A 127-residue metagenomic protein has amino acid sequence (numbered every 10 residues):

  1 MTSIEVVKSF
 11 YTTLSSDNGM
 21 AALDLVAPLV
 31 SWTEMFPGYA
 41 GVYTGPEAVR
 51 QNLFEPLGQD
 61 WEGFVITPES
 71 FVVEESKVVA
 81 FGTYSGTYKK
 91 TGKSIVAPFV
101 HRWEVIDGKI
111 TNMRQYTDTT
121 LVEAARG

Functional and structural regions predicted by a protein language model:
M1-L29: Short acidic-aromatic low-complexity motifs
L23, A27-S76: A solvent-exposed, acidic/Ser-Thr-rich amphipathic alpha-helical stretch
I66-F71, P98-E104: Hydrophobic/aromatic beta-strand elements that line small-molecule binding cavities or substrate pockets in beta-rich
E75-Y84: A short hydrophobic beta-strand element
Y84-G86, V105: Hydrophobic beta-strand positions in extracellular immunoglobulin-like domains
G86-S94: Short, cysteine-centered beta-strand-loop-beta hairpins and adjacent loop/turn segments enriched in charged/polar
V100-L121: Short beta-strand edge/turn micro-motifs at domain boundaries
L121-G127: A short, polar/charged loop-to-alpha-helix boundary motif
